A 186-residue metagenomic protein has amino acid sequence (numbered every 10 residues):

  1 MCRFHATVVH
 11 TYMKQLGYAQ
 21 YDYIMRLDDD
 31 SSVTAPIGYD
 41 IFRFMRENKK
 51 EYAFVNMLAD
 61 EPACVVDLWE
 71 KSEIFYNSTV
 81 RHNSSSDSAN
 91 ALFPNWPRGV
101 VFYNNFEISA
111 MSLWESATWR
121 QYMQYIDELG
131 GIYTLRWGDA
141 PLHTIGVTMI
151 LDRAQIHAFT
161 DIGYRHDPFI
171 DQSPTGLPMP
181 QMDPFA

Functional and structural regions predicted by a protein language model:
M1-Q20: Active-site-proximal specificity loops/subdomain of glycosyltransferases
G17, S31-F185: Catalytic core and acceptor-binding pocket of nucleotide-sugar-dependent glycosyltransferases
